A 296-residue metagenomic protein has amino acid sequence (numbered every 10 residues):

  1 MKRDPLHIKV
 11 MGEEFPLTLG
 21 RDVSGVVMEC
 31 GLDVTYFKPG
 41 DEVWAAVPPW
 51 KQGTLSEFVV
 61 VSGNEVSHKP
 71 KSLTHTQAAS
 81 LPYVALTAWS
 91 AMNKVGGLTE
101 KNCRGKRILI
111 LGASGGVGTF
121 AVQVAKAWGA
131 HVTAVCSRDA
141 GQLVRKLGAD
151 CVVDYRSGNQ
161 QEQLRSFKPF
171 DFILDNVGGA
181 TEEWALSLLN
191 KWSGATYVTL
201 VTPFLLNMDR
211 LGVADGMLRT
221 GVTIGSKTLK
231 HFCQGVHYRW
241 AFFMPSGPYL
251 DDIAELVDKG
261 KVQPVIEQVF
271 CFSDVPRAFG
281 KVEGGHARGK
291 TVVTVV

Functional and structural regions predicted by a protein language model:
M1-C30, T35-V296: Terminal helix/beta-alpha structural elements that buttress the NAD(P)+-binding lobe
